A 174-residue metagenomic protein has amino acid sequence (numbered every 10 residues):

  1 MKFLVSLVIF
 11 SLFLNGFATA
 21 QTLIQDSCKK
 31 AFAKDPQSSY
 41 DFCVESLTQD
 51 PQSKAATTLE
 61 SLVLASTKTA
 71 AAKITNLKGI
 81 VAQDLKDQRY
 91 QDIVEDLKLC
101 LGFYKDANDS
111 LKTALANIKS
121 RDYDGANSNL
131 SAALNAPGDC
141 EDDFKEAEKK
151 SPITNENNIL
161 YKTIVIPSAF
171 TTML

Functional and structural regions predicted by a protein language model:
M1-T22: Terminal membrane/secretory targeting segments in land-plant proteins
T19-L174: Folded extracytoplasmic luminal domains of secretory or organellar precursors
